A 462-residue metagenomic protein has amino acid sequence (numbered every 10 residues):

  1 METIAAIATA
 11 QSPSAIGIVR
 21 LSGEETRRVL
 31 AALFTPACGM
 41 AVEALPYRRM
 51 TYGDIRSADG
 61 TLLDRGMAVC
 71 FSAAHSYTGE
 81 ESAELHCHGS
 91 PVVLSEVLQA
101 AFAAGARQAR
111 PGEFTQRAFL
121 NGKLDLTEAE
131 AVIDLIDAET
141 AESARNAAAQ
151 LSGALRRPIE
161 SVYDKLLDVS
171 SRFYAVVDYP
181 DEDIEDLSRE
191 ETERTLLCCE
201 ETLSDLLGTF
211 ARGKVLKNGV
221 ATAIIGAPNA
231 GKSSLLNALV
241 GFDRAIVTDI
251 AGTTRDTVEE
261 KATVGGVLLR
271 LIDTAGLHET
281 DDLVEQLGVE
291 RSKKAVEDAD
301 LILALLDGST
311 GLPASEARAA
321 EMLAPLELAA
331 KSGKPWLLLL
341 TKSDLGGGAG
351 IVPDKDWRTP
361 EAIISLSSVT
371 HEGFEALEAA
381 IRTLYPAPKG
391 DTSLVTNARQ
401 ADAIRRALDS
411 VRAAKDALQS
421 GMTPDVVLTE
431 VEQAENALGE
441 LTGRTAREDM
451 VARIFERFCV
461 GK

Functional and structural regions predicted by a protein language model:
M1-R145, A149, G153, A329-S332 (+1 more regions): A glycine-rich (often HGG/GG-containing) alpha/beta subdomain
E2-S14, A141-T263, T280-D282, K294 (+1 more regions): C-terminal-of-GTPase-core extension/linker across diverse P-loop GTPases
L21-S22, C87-G89, L239, T274 (+2 more regions): Glycine-rich, N-terminal phosphate-binding loop of Rossmann-like dinucleotide-binding domains
T51-D64, A68-S72, G252-T280, L301: Switch I (G2) and immediately adjacent beta-strands of P-loop GTPase domains
R107, L268-R270, A362: Conserved beta-strand segments of alpha/beta enzyme cores
T222, R270-I272, A304, L338: Hydrophobic positions in the central parallel beta-sheet of the AAA+
L235, L271, I302-L303, L377: Hydrophobic packing within well-folded, soluble alpha/beta domains
E285-S309: Inter-motif core of Ras-like GTPase G domains
